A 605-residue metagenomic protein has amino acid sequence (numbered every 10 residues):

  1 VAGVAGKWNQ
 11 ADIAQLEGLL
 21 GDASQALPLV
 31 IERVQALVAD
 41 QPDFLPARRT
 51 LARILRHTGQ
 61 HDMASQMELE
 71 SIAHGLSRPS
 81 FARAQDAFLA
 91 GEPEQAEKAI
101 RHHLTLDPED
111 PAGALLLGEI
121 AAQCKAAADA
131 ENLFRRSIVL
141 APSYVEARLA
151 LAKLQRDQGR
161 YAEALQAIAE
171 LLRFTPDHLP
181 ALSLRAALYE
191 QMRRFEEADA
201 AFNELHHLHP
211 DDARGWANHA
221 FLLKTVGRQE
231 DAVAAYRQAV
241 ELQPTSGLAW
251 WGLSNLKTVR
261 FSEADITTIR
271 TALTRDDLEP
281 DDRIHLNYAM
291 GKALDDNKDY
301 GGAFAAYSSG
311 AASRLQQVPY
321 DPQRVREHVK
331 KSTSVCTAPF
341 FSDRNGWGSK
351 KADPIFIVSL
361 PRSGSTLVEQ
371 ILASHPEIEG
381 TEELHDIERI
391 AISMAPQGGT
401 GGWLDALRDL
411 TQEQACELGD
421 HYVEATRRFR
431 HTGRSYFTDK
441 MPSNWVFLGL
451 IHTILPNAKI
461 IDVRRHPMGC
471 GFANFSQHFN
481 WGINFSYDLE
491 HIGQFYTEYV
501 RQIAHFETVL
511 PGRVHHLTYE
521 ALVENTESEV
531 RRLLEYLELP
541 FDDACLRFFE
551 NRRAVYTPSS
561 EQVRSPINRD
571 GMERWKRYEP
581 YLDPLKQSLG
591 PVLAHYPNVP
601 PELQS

Functional and structural regions predicted by a protein language model:
Q10, P46, R78-P79, A112 (+5 more regions): Start-of-helix register in tetratricopeptide repeats
D40, H57, A73-H74, L106 (+6 more regions): Structural marker of alpha-solenoid helical repeat scaffolds
W251-S254, I266-D277, D281, L286-P354 (+4 more regions): PAPS-dependent sulfotransferases, especially Golgi type II membrane carbohydrate sulfotransferases
W347-T453: Phosphate-binding active sites in nucleotide-utilizing proteins
